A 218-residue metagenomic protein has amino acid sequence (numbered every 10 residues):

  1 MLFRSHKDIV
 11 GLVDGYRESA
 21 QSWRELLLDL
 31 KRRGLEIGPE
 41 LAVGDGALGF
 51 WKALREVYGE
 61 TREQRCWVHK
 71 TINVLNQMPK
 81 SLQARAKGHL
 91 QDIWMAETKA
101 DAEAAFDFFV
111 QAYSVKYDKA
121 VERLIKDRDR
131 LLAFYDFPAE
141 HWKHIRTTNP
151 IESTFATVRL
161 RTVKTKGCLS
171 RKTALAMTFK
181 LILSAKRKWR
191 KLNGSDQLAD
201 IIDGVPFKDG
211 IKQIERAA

Functional and structural regions predicted by a protein language model:
S5-G11, V158: Short small-residue beta-strand/loop micro-motif enriched in glycine and branched aliphatics
L12-L35: Active-site beta-loop-alpha junctions of metal-dependent nucleic acid enzymes, especially the RNase H-like/DDE
R17-R24, G44, L48, D118 (+2 more regions): Conserved structured core elements
R33-G38, V57-R62, I93-E97: Short, polar/flexible loop-turn hinges at active-site or ligand-entry regions and domain interfaces
E40-L48, A53-H89: Conserved beta-strand -> loop -> alpha-helix junction used to position metal-binding or nucleic-acid-contacting
D92-A218: Acidic/histidine-rich catalytic cores and adjacent linkers of DNA breakage/strand-transfer/modification proteins
